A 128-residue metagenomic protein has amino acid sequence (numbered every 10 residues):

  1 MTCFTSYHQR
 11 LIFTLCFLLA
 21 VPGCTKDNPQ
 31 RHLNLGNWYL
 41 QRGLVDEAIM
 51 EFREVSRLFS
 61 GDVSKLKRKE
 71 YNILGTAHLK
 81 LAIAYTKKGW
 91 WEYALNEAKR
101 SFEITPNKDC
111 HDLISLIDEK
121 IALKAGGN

Functional and structural regions predicted by a protein language model:
C24-Y39: Bacterial Sec signal peptide processing site at the extreme N-terminus
L58-Y71, N107: Flexible helix-coil transition and linker loops at the boundaries of alpha-helical arrays
